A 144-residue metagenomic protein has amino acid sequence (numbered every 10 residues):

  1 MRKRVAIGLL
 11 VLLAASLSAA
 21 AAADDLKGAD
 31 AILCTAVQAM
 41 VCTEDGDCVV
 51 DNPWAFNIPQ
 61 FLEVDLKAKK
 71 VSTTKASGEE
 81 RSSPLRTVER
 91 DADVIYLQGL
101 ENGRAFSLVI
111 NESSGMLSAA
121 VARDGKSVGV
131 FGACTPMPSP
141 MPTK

Functional and structural regions predicted by a protein language model:
M1-L9: Bacterial N-terminal signal peptides that target proteins for export
A15-A19: N-terminal signal peptide c-region/cleavage motif recognized by signal peptidases
A22-D24: Boundary of Sec targeting at the N-terminus
G28-A29, L33-A68: Short, solvent-exposed loop/hinge segments that bridge or flank secondary-structure elements
N57-I58, S82-S83, E101-S107, S127-F131: Short, surface-exposed coil-to-beta transition loops
L66-R104: Contiguous, well-ordered beta-strand patches that form the walls/edges of small beta-barrel/beta-sandwich domains
V109, S118-G129: Short, exposed beta-strand-loop hairpins at the edges of beta-sheets in extracellular/periplasmic proteins
G132-T143: Short, low-complexity, Pro/Ser/Thr/Gly-rich segments in the mature regions of secreted, periplasmic
